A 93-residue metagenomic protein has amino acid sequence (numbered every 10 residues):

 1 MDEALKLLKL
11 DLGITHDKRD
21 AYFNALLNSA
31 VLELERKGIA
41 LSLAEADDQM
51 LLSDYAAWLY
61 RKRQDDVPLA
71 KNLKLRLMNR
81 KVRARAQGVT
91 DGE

Functional and structural regions predicted by a protein language model:
M1-L51, R61, L75, V82-E93: Conserved short "hinge" loops at termini or chain/domain junctions
Y60-L69: Short helix-capping/linker segments at secondary-structure and domain boundaries
P68-R80: Charged, low-complexity, helix-prone segments enriched in Lys/Glu/Asp/Gln
